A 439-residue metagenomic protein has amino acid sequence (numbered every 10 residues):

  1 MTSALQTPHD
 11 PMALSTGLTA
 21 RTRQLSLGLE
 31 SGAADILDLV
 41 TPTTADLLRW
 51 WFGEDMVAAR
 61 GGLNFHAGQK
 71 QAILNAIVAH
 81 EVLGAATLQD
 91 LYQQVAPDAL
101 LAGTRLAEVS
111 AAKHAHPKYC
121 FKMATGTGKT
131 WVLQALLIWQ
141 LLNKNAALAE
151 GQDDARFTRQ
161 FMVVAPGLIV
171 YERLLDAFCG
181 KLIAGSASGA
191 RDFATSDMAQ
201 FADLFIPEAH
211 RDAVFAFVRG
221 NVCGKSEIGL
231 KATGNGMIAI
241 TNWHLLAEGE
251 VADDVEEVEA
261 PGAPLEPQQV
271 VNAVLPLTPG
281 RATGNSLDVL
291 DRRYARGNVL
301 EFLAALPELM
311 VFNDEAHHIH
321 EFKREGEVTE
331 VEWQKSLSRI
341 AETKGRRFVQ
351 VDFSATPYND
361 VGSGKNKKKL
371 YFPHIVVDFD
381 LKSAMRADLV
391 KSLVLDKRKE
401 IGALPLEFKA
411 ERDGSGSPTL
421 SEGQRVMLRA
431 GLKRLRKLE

Functional and structural regions predicted by a protein language model:
M1-E439: RecA-like P-loop NTPase motor core of helicase/translocase proteins
